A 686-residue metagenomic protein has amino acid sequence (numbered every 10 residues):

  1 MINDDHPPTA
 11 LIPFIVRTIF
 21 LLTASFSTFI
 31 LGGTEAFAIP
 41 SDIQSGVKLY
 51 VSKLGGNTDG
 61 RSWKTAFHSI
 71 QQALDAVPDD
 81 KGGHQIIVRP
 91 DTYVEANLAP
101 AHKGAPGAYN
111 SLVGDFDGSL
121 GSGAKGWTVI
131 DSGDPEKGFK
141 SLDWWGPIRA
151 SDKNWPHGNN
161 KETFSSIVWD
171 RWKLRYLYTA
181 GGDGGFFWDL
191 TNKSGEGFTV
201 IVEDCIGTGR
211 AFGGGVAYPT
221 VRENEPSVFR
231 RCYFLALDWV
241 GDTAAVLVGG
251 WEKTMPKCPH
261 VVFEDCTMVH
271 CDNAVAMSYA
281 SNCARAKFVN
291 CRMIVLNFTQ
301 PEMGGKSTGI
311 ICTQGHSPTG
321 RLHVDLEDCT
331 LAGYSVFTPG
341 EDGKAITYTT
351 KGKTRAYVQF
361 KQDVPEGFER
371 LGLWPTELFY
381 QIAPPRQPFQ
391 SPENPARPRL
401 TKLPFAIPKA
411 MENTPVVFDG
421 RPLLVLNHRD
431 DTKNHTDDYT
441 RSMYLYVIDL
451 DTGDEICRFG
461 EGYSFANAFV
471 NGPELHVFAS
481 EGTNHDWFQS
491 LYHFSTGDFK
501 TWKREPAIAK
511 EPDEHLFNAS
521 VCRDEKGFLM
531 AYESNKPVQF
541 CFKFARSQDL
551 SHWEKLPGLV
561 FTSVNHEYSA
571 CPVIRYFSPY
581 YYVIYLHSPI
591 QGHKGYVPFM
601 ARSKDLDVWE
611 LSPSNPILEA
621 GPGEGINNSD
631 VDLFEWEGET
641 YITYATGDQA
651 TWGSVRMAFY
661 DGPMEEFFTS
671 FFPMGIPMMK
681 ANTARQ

Functional and structural regions predicted by a protein language model:
V16-I30: Bacterial N-terminal signal peptides
G32-A38: Boundary at the C-terminal end of the N-terminal hydrophobic targeting segment
K48, K53-R89, Y93, N97-A99 (+1 more regions): Acidic Gly/Asp/Thr-rich repetitive segments characteristic of extracellular carbohydrate-active and adhesion proteins
Q71-D79, V94-G104, T128, F164 (+2 more regions): Short, T/G/N/S-enriched strand-turn elements that build extracellular solenoid repeat scaffolds
A105-D183, D238: Right-handed parallel beta-helix/beta-spiral solenoid domain characteristic of secreted/periplasmic
G138-S141, P147, T163, G185-F187 (+7 more regions): Structural detector of coil-to-beta-strand junctions
V168-G181, E196-R210, Y218, R222-W239 (+5 more regions): Right-handed parallel beta-helix
Q387-Q686: Carbohydrate-active catalytic/glycan-binding domains of CAZyme proteins, especially the secreted or lumenal ectodomains
